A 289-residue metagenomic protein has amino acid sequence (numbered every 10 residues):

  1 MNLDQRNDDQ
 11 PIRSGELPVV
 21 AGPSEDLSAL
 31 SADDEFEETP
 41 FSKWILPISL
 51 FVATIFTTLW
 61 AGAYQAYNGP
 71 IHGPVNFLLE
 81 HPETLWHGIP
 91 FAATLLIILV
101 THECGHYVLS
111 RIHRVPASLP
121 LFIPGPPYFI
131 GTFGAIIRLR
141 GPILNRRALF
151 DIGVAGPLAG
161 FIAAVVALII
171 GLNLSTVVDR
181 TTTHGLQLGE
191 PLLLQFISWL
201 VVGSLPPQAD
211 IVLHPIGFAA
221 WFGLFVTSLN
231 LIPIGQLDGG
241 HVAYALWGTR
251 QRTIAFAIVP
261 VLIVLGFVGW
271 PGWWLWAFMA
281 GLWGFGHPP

Functional and structural regions predicted by a protein language model:
M1-P289: Hydrophobic transmembrane alpha-helices and their immediate loop junctions in multi-pass integral membrane proteins
